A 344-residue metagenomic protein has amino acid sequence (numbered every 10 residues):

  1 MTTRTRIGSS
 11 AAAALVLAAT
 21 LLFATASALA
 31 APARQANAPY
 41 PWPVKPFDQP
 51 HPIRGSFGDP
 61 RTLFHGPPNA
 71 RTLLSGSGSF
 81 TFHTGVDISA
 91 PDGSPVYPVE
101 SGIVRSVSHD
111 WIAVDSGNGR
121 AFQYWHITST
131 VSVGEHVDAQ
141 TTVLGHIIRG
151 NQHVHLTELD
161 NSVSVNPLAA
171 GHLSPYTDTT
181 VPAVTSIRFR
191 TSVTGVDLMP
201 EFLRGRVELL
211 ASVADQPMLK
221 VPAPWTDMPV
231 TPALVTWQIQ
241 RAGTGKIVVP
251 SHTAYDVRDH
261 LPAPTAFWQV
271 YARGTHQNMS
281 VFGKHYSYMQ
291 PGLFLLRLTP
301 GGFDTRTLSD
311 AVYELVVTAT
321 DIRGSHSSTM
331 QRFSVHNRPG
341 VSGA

Functional and structural regions predicted by a protein language model:
T2-L15: Bacterial N-terminal signal peptides that target proteins for export
A13-A24: Bacterial N-terminal signal peptides
L29-A30, G340-G343: Short, intrinsically disordered, charge-balanced linker/junction segments flanking boundaries in proteins
A30-I112, D138-A139, I148-V154, S162-P229 (+2 more regions): Surface-exposed, glycine-biased beta-strand/turn segments
P50, P95, A121, S328-R332: Well-ordered beta-strand positions in beta-sheet-rich domains
H83-V86, D110-V133: Active-site region of chymotrypsin-like
S94, T128-T142: Acidic, glycine-anchored pre-beta loop/turn
T177, R190-P339: Long, low-complexity serine/threonine/glycine- and acidic-rich segments characteristic of extracellular
